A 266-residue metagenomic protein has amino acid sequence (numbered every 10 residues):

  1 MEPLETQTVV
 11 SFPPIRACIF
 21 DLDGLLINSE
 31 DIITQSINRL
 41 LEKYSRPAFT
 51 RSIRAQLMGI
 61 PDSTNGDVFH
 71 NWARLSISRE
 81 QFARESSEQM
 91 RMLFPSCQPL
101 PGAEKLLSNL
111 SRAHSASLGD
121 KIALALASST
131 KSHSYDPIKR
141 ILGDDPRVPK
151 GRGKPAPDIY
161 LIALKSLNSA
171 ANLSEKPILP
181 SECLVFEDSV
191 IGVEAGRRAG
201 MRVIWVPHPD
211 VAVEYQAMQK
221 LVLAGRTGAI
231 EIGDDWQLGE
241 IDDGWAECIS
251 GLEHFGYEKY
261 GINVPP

Functional and structural regions predicted by a protein language model:
M1-P14, H133-P266: Asp-based, Mg2+/Mn2+-dependent phosphohydrolase catalytic module
E2-S111, S132: N-terminal helical cap/lid subdomain that shapes the substrate entry/recognition surface in HAD-like hydrolases
R16-C18, L124, C183: Generic beta-sheet signal
S29, S128-T130, S189: Short linear Ser/Thr-Pro motifs
I37, A103-D136, G196: Substrate-recognition element of Asp-dependent hydrolases with the DxDx(T/V) motif
Y44, A73, L93, A113 (+2 more regions): Solvent-exposed amphipathic alpha-helical surface segments
P95, A127, R152: Glycine- and other small-residue-rich loops at beta-strand/loop junctions that grip anionic moieties
